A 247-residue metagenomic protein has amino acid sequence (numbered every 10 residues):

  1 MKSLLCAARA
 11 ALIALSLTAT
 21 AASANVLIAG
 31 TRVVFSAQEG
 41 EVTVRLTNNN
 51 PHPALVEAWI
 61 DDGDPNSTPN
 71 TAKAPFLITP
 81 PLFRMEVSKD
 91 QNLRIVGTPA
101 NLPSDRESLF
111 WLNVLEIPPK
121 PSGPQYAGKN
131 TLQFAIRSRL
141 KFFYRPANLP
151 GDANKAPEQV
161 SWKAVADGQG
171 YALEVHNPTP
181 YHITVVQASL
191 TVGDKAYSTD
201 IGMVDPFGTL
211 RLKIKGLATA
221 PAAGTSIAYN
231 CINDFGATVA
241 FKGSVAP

Functional and structural regions predicted by a protein language model:
M1-R9: Positively charged n-region of N-terminal signal peptides that target proteins for export
R9-A19: Bacterial N-terminal signal peptides
A24-T47, D152-D167, I201: Beta-sheet-dominated interaction scaffolds and their linkers
L46-N50, L173-T179: Asparagine-centered strand-capping/turn motif at beta-strand->loop junctions
H52-I60, H182-A188, F241: Short, hydrophobic/aromatic beta-strand segments
D62-A72, V185-L190: Short, basic/aromatic beta-hairpin or loop at an interaction surface
T68-A100, D194-P221: Intrinsically disordered, low-complexity Pro/Gly/Ser/Thr-rich segments with frequent PxxP/GP/PP motifs and embedded
T98-L149, T219-P247: Terminal connector regions
